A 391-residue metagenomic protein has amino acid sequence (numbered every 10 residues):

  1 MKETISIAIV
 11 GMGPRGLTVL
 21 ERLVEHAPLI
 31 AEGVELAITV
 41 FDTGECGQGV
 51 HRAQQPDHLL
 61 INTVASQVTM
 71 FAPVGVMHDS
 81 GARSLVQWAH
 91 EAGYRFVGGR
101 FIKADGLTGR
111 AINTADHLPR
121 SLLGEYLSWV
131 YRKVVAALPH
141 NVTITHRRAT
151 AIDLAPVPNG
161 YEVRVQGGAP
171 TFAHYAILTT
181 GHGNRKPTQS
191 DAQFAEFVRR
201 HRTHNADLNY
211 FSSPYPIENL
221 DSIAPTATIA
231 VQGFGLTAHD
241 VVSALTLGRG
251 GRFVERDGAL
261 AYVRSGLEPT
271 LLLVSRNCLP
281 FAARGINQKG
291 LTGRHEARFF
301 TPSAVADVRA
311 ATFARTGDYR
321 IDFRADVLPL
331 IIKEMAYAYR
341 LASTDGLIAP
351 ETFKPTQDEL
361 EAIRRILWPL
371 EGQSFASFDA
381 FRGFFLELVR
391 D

Functional and structural regions predicted by a protein language model:
T4, P14-G47, N184-A380: Rossmann-like dinucleotide-binding core of oxidoreductases
I9-V10, I112-S121, P170-T171, A224-P225 (+1 more regions): Short, charged/polar micro-motifs that form catalytic or ligand-binding hotspots
V10, A151, P170-N184, A230: Short hydrophobic core segments
V19, F385-D391: Structured, charged N-terminal subsegments at the starts of enzyme catalytic cores and at intra-chain domain/subunit
F41-W129, V274-A325, P329, Y337-L341: Glycine-rich active-site loop/strand segments that organize a redox cofactor
G124-H146: Helical element adjacent to the flavin cofactor pocket in flavoenzyme catalytic cores
R147-G160: A conserved short coil-to-beta-strand element within the FAD-binding core of flavoproteins
Q166-G168: Glycine-centered tight beta-turn/hairpin loop motif at sheet-sheet or coil-to-beta transitions
